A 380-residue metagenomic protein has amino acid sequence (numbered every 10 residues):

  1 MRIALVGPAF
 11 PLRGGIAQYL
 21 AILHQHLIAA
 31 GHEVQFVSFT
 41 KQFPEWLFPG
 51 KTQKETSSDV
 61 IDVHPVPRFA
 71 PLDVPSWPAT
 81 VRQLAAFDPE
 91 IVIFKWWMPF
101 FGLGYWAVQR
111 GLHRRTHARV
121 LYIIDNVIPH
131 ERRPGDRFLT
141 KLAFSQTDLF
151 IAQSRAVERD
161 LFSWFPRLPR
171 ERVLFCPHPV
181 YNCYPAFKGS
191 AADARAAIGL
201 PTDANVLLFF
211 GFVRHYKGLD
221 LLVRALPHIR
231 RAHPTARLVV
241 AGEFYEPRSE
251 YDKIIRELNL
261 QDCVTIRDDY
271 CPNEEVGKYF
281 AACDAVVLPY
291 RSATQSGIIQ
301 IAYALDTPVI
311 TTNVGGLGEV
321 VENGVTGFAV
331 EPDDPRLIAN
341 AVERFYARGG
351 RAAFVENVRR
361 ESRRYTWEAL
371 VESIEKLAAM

Functional and structural regions predicted by a protein language model:
G7-R13, H24-A86, V157, F162 (+2 more regions): N-terminal strand-loop element at the rim of the active site of nucleotide-sugar-dependent glycosyltransferases
S145-G189: Donor nucleotide-sugar binding/catalytic pocket of nucleotide-sugar-dependent glycosyltransferases
A196, G350-R364, K376: A short, well-ordered alpha-helix in the C-terminal region of glycosyltransferases
P201-K217, V223-L226, V239: Conserved donor-binding/catalytic core segment of Leloir-type glycosyltransferases
Y251-Y270, E274-G277: Nucleotide-activated donor-binding/catalytic signature segment of Leloir-type glycosyltransferases, i.e., the conserved
K278-T294, A304-T307: Acidic donor-binding loop of glycosyltransferase active sites
P308-T311, V321: Short hydrophobic beta-strand element within catalytic cores of glycosyltransferases and related nucleotide-activated
N323-G324, F328-P335, V342-G349: Conserved acidic donor-binding segment of nucleotide-sugar-dependent glycosyltransferases
